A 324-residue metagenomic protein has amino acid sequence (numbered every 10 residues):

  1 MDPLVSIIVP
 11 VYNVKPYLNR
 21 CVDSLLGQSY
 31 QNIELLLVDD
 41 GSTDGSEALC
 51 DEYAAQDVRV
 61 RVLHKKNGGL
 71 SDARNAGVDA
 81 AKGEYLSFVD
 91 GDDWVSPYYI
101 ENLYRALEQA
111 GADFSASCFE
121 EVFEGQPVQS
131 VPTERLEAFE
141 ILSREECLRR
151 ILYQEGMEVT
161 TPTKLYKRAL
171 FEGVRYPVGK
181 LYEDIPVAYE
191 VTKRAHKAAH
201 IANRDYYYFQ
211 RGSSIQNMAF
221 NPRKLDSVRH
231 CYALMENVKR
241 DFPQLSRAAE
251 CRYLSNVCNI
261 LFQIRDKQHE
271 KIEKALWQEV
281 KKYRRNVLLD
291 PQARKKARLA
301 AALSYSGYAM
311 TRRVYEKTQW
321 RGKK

Functional and structural regions predicted by a protein language model:
M1-S227: Nucleotide-sugar donor-binding/catalytic module of glycosyltransferases that assemble extracellular/cell-envelope
A55, L70, T160, A248 (+4 more regions): General helical secondary-structure elements
A112, D266-K324: Membrane-interface aromatic/basic loop that binds lipid-linked glycans or pyrophosphate carriers, typified by
F171, V238-K239, L303: Hydrophobic alpha-helix position signal
R204-G212, M218-L245, N259, Q263-N286: Catalytic core of nucleotide-sugar-dependent glycosyltransferases
Q244-R252: All-alpha amphipathic helical-bundle segments outside canonical DNA-binding/catalytic cores that form hydrophobic
Y253-C258: TPR repeat positional signature
